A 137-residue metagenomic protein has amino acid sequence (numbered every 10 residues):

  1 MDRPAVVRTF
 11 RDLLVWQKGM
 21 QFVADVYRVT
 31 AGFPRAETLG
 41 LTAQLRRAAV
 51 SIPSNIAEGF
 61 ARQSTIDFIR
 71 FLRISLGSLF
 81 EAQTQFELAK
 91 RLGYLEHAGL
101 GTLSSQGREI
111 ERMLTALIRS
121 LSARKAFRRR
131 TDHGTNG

Functional and structural regions predicted by a protein language model:
M1-G137: Short, C-terminally biased terminal segments at protein or domain edges
